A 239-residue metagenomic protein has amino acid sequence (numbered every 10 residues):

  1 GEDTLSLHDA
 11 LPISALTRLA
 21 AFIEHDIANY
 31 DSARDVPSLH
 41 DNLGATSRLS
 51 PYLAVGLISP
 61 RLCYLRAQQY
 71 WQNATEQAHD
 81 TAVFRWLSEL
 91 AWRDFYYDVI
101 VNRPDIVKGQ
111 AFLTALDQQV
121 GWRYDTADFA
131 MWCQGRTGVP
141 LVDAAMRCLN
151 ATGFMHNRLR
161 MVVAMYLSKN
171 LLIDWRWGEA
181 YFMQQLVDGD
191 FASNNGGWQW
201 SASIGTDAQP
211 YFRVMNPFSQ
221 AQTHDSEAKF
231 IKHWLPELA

Functional and structural regions predicted by a protein language model:
G1-L5: Short, exposed "boundary/linker" segments that immediately precede the start of a downstream structural module
S6-T114, Q220, H224-D225, K229-A239: Glycine/tryptophan-enriched, flexible segments
R18, R48, R66, W86 (+5 more regions): Short, hydrophobic/aromatic alpha-helical segments in well-folded domains
Q69, W92, V101, A151 (+5 more regions): Short, well-ordered loop/turn and helix-capping segments at boundaries between secondary-structure elements and domains
Y97, N102, A127-I173: C-terminal substrate/ligand-recognition segments
D105, G109-R136: Helix-loop-helix junctions that connect adjacent transmembrane helices in secondary transporters/permeases, recognized
L116-R123, Y181-A239: C-terminal, helix-dominated tail/subdomain
M155-R158, L172-A180, D190-N195: Extended hydrophobic-aromatic, low-complexity segments
